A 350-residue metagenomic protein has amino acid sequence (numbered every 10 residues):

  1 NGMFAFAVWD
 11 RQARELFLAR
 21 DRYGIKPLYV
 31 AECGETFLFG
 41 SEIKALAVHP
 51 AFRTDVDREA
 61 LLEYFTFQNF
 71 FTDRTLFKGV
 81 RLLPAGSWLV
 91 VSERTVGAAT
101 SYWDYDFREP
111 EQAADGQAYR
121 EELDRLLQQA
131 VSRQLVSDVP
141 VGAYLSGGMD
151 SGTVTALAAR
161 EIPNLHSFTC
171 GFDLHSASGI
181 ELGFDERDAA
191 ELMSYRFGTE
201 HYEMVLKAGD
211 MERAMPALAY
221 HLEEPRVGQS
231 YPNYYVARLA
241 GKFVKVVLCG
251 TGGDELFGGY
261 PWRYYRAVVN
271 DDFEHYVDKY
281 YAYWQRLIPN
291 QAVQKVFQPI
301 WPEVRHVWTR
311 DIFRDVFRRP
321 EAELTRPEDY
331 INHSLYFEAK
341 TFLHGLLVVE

Functional and structural regions predicted by a protein language model:
G2-M3, L82-A85, S137-V139, T341-F342: Short, basic and Ser/Thr-rich N-terminal targeting/leader segments
D10-L38, V48, E93, D106-S334: ATP-dependent adenylate-handling active sites, centered on carboxylate activation for C-N bond formation
R22, S137, A240, A339-E350: Short Ser/Thr-interspersed hydrophobic loop/turn segments at strand-loop and sheet-helix junctions that line or gate
R58-T75: Active-site-adjacent loop/helix segments that line or gate small-molecule/cofactor pockets in enzymes
Y64-F65, M215-A219, F337-A339, L343-L346: Short alpha-helical scaffolding segments that buttress acidic/His motifs in well-ordered protein cores
G79-E93: Structured, non-catalytic alpha/beta "coupling" segments that mediate domain-domain communication and provide generic
V96-A98: Beta-strand initiation motifs
